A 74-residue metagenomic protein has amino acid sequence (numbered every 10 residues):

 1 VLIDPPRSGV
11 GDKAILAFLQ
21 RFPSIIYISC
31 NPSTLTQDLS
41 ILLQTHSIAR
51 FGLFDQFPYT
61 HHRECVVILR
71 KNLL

Functional and structural regions predicted by a protein language model:
V1-L74: Rossmann-like S-adenosyl-L-methionine
